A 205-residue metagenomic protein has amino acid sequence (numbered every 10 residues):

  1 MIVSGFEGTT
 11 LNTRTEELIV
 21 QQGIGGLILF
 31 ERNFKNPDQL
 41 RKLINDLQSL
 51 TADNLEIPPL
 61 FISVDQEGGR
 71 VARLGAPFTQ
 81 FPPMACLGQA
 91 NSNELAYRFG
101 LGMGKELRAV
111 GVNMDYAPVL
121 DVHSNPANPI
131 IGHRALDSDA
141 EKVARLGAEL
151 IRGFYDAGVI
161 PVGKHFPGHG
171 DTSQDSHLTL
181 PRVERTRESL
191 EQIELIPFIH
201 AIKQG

Functional and structural regions predicted by a protein language model:
M1-L11, E67, L150: Boundary/entry segment of secreted carbohydrate-active catalytic domains
V3, E184-E191: Acidic/histidine-rich helix-loop elements that form or flank divalent-metal/phosphate-binding sites at the catalytic
E7-V20, L95-E106, Q192-F198: Short, acidic/polar
R14, L18-V20, D115, F154 (+2 more regions): Structured alpha-helical segments in the cores of large, soluble enzyme domains
R14-T15, L43-L47, M103, L146 (+2 more regions): A general structural detector for well-ordered alpha-helical segments in enzyme core domains, enriched
V20-I44, Q48-V143, H165, G170-R185: Enzymes and membrane/adaptor proteins characterized by extended Gly/Ser/Thr/Asp/Glu-rich, aromatic-dotted
I57-L60, V112-N113, Y155-I160, K203-G205: Short, well-ordered coil/turn segments that N-cap beta-strands
R145-E149, G153-A157, G163: Metal-dependent enolase-superfamily TIM-barrel catalytic cores that perform enediolate-based chemistry
